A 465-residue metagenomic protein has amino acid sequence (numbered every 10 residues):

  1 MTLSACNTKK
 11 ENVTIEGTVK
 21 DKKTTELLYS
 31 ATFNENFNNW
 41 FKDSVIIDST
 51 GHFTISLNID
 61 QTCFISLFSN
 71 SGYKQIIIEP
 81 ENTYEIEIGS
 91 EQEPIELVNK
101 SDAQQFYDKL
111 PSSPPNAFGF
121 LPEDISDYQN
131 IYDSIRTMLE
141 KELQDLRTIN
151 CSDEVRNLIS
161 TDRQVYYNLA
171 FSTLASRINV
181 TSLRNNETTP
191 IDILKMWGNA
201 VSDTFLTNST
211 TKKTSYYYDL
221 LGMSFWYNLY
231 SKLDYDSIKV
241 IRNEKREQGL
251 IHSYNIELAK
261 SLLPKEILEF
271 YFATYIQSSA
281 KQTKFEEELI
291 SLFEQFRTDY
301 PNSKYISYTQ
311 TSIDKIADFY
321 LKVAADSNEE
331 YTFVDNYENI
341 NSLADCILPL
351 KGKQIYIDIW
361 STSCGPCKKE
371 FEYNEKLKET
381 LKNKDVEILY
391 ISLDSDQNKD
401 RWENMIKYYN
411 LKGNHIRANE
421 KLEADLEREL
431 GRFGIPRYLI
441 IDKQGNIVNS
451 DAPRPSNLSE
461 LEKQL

Functional and structural regions predicted by a protein language model:
M1-S4: Sec-dependent bacterial lipoprotein signal peptides
C6-L158, D162, L169-N185, L194-N199 (+1 more regions): A non-transmembrane, solvent-exposed segment enriched in polar/low-complexity residues
T211-F296, Y308-D318: Long, charge-rich alpha-helical interaction segments
F270, Q277-K353, E379, N404: N-proximal helix/coil linker or "cap" segments that precede and/or mark the start of modular domains
K353-I355, W360-S363, S395, G434: Short pre-active-site segment immediately N-terminal to redox-active cysteine/selenocysteine motifs in thiol-based
I359-K376, L393: Conserved redox-active cysteine motifs that mediate thiol-disulfide chemistry, especially di-cysteine Cys-X(1-2)-Cys
E379-L422, R432-I435: Conserved segment of the thioredoxin-like fold in thiol-based oxidoreductases
L411, A418-Q464: Thiol/disulfide oxidoreductase modules built on the thioredoxin-like
